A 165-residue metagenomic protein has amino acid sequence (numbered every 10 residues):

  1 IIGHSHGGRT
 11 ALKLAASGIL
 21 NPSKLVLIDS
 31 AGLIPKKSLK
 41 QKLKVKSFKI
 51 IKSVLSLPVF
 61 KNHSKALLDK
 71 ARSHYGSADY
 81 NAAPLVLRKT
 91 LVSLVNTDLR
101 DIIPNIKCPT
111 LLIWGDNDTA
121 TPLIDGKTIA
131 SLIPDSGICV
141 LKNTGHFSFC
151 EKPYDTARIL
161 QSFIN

Functional and structural regions predicted by a protein language model:
I1-G3, I28: Short beta-strand immediately N-terminal to the catalytic nucleophile in serine-hydrolase-like folds
G3-G8, G115: Conserved alpha/beta-hydrolase "nucleophile elbow" surrounding the catalytic nucleophile
R9-S17, P22-S56: Flexible "cap/lid" loop of the alpha/beta hydrolase fold
S38, S53-K107: Conserved alpha/beta-hydrolase catalytic His-Asp/Glu region
I106, L112-W114, D118: Short beta-strand/loop motif that positions the catalytic acidic residue of the alpha/beta-hydrolase fold
T119-D125: Conserved alpha/beta-hydrolase "acid-adjacent" motif
A130-H146: Catalytic histidine neighborhood in serine/cysteine hydrolases with alpha/beta-hydrolase-type architecture
T144-A157: Catalytic histidine-centered segment of alpha/beta-hydrolase-like enzymes
